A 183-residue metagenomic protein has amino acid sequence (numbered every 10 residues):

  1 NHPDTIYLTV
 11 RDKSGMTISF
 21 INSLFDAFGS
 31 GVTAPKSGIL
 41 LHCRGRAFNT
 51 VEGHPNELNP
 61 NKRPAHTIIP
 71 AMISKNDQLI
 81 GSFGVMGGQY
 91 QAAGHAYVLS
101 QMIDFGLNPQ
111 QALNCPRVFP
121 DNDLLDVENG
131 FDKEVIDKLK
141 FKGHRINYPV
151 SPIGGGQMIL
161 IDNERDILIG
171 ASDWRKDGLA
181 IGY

Functional and structural regions predicted by a protein language model:
H2-P149: Proteins synthesized as precursors that undergo proteolytic processing into mature forms
H2-P3, G130-Y183: Cofactor-centric catalytic regions
